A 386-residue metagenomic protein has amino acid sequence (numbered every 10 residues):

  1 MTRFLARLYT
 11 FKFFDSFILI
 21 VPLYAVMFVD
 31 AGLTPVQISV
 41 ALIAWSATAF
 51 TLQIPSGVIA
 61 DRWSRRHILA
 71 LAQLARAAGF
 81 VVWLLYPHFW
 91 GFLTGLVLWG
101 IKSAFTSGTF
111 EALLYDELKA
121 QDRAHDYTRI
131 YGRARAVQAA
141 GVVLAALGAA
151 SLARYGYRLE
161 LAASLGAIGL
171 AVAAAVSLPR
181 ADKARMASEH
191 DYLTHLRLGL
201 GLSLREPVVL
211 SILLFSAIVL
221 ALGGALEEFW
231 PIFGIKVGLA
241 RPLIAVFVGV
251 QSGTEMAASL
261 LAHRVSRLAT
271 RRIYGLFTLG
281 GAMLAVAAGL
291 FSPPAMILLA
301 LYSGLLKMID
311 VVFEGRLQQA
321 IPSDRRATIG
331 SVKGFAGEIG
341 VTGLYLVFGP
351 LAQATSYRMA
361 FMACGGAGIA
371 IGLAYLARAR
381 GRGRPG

Functional and structural regions predicted by a protein language model:
M1-T2, P179-L214: Juxtamembrane intracellular "pre-TM" segments in multi-pass secondary transporters
M1-T51, E206-G249: Helix-loop boundary and gating motifs at the non-cytosolic
R3, L84-L96, A287-L299: Helix-loop junctions at membrane interfaces in 12-TM secondary transporters
F11, S39-I43, F50-I54, R66 (+2 more regions): C-terminal transmembrane bundle of multi-pass solute transporters/carriers
D30, W83, V142-S164, I232-V237 (+1 more regions): Transmembrane alpha-helix termini and helix-breaking/packing motifs in multi-pass membrane transporters
F50-P87: Conserved MFS/SLC helix-loop-helix module at the cytosolic interface between two early adjacent transmembrane helices
V97-A139: Cytoplasmic helix-loop-helix junction between adjacent transmembrane helices in 12-TM secondary transporters
Y157, A162-H190, A377-G386: Helix-loop junctions on the cytosolic side of multi-pass membrane transporters, especially the intracellular loop
